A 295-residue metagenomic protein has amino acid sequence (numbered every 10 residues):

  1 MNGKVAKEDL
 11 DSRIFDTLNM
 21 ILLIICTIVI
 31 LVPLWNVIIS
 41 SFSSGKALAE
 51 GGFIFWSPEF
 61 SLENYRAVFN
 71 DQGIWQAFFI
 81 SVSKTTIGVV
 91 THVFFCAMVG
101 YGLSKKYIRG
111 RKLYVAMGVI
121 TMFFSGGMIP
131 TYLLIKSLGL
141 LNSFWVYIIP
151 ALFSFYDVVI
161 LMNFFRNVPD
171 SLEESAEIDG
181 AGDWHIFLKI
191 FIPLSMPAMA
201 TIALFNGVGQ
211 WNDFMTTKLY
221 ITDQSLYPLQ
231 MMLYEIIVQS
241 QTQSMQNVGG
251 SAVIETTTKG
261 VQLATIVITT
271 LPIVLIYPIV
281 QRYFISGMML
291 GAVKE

Functional and structural regions predicted by a protein language model:
N2-E295: A hydrophobic, multi-pass inner-membrane permease signature
